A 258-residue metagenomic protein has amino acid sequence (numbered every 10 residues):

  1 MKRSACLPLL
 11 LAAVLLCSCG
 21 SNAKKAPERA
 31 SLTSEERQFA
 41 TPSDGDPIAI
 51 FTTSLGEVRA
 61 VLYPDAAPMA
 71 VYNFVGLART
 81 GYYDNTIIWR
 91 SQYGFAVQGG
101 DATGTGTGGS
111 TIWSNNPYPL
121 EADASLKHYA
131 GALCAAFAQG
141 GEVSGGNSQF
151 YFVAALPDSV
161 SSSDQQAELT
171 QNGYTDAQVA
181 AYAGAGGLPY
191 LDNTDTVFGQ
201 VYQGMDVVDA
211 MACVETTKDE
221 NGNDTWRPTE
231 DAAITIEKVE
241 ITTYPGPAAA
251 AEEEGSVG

Functional and structural regions predicted by a protein language model:
K2-R3, F152: Residue-level detector of alpha-helical hydrophobic segments embedded in or interacting with membranes
R3-N22: Sec-dependent N-terminal signal peptides of Gram-positive bacterial secreted proteins and lipoproteins
C19-G258: Cyclophilin-like peptidyl-prolyl cis-trans isomerases
